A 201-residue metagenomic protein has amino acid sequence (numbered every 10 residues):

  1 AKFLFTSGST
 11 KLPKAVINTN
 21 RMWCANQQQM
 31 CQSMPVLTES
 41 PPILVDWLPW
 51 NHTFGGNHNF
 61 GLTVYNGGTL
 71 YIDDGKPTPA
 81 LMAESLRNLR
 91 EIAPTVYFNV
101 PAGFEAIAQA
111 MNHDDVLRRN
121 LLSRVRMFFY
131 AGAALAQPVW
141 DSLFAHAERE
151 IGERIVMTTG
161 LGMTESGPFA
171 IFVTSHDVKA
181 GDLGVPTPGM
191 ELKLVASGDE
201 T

Functional and structural regions predicted by a protein language model:
A1, I43-D46: Short, well-ordered beta-strand segments
A1-Q28, V173: Conserved AMP-binding A3 loop
I17-T19, V100, A136: GHKL-family ATP-binding catalytic core of two-component histidine kinases
N20-R21, L48, M190: Structural detector for helix-capping/boundary residues
C24-I43, W50-R119: Conserved AMP-binding/adenylation subdomain of ANL enzymes
L48-H52, A196-E200: AMP-binding (ANL) adenylation modules
N66-G68, L86, T95-F98, A108-D182 (+2 more regions): Gly/Ser/Thr-rich phosphate-binding loop
G184-P186: Accessory interdomain/linker segments of ATP-dependent helicases and helicase-like nucleic-acid enzymes that mediate
